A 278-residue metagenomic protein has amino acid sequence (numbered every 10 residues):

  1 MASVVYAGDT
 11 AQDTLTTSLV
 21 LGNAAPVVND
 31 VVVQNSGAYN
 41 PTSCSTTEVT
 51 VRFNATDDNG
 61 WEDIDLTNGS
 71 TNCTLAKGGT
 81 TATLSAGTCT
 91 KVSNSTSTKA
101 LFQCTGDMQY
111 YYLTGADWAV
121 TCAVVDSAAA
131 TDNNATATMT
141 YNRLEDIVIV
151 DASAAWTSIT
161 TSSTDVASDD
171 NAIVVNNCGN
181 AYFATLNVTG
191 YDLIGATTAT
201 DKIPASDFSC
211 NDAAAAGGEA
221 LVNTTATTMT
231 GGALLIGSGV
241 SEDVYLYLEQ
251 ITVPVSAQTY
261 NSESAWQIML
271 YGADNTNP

Functional and structural regions predicted by a protein language model:
M1-T10, D117-A119: Sec-dependent, cleavable N-terminal signal peptides
G8, A76-G79, T88, Y111-L113 (+1 more regions): Signature of Gram-negative chaperone-usher
G8-T46, T56-D58, A226: Short, compositionally biased P/S/T/A/G/V-rich stretches that sit at domain boundaries
T10-L21, A130-I147: Short beta-strand elements
P41-S43, V51-D63, D126-A128, V174-N180: Extracellular acidic, Ser/Thr/Pro-rich low-complexity tracts
A55, C122-D126, L270-G272: Conserved structural position at the C-terminal beta-strand of extracellular beta-sandwich adhesion modules
E62-T83: Short, surface-exposed alpha-helix to beta-strand junction/turn motifs within ectodomains of secreted and cell-envelope
G79-S97: Solvent-exposed serine/threonine-rich low-complexity stretches and specific carbohydrate-binding patches
